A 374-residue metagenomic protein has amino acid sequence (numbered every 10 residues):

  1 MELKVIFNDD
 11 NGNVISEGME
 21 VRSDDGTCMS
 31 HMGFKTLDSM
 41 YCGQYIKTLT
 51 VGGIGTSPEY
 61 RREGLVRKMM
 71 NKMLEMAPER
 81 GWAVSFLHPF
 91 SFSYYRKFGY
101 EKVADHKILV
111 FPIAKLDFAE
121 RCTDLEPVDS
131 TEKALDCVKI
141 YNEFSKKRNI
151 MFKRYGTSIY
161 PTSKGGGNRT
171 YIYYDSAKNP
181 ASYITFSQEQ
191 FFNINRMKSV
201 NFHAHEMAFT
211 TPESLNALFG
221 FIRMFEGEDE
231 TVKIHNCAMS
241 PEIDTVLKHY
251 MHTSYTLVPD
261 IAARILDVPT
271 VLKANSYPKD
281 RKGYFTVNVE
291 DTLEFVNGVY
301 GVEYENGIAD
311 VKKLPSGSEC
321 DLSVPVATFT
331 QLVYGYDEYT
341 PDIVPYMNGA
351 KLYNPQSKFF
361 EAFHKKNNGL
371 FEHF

Functional and structural regions predicted by a protein language model:
M1-T36, C42-T50, L116-T157, K198-H203 (+1 more regions): Short amphipathic alpha-helix that is part of the acyltransferase structural core
E17-S30, R169-F186, N348: Conserved beta-hairpin
T36, Y100-F118, A204-F374: Active-site/acyl-donor-binding loops of N-acyltransferases
V51-R61, N201-P212: A short, internal acetyl-CoA/4′-phosphopantetheine-binding micro-motif in the GNAT/acyltransferase core
Y60, A77-P78, I222: Hydrophobic pocket-lining residues that define ligand/cofactor binding sites across diverse proteins
Y60-K72, E213-A217: Conserved acetyl-CoA pyrophosphate-binding loop and the N-cap/start of the following alpha-helix in GNAT-like
E75-P89, G227-A238: Conserved GNAT acetyl-CoA-binding A-motif
H106-H205, P212-N216, G220-F221, F225 (+2 more regions): Amide-forming acyltransferase catalytic core, primarily the GNAT-like/NAT-type and related acyltransferase folds
